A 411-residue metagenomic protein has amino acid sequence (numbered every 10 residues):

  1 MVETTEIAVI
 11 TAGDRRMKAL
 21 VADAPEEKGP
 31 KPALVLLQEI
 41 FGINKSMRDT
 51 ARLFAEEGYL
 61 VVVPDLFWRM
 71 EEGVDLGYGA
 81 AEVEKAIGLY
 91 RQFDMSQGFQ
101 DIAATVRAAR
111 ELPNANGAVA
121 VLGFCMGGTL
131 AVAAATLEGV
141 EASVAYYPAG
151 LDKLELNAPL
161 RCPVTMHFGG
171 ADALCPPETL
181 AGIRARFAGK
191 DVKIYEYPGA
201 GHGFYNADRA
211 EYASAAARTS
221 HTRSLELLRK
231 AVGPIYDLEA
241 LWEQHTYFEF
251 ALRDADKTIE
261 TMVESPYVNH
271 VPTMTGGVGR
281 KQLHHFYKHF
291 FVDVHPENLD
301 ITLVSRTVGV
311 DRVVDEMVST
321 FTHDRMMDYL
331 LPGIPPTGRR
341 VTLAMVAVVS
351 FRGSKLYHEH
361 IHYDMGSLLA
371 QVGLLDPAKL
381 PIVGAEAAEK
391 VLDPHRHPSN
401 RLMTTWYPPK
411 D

Functional and structural regions predicted by a protein language model:
M1-T258, Y267, P272: N-terminal cap/leader regions of alpha/beta-hydrolase-fold enzymes, predominantly small-molecule hydrolases
G170, Y195, Y205, R209-D411: C-terminal and inter-domain tail/linker signature
